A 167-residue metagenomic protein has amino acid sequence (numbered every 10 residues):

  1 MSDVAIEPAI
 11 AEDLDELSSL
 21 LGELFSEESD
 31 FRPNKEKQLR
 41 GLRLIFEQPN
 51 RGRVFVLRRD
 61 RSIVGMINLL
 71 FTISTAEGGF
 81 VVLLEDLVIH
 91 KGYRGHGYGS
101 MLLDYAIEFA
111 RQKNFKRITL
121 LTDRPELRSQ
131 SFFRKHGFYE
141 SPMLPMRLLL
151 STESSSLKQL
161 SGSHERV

Functional and structural regions predicted by a protein language model:
A5-L17: A short beta-loop-alpha structural element at the N-terminal edge of CoA-dependent acyl/N-acetyltransferase catalytic
S19-L44: Conserved GNAT-fold acetyl-CoA-binding loop/helix
L44-V56, L83: A short helix-loop-beta-strand connector motif used in the catalytic cores of GNAT acetyltransferases and, in some
V56, S62-F71: Conserved beta-strand in the GNAT
S62, I73-L84, R94, S141-P142: A conserved beta-turn-beta hairpin within the catalytic core of GNAT-like acetyltransferases that forms part
Y93, G97-Y105: Conserved acetyl-CoA pyrophosphate-binding loop and the N-cap/start of the following alpha-helix in GNAT-like
S100, R124-P142, L148: Conserved active-site alpha-helix within GNAT-family acetyltransferase domains
A110-T122: Conserved GNAT acetyl-CoA-binding A-motif
